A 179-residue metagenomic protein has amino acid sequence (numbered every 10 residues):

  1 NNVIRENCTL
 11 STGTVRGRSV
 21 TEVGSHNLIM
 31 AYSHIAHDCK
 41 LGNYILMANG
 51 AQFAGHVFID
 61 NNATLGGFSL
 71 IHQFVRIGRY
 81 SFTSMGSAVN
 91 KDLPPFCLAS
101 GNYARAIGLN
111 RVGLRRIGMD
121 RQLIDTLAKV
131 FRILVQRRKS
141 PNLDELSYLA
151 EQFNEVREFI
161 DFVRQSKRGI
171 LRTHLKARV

Functional and structural regions predicted by a protein language model:
N1, N102-V179: Terminal amphipathic alpha-helical/low-complexity segments used for targeting or macromolecular assembly
N2-R105: Structural signal for interior beta-strand "rungs" in well-ordered beta-sheet cores of soluble enzyme domains
